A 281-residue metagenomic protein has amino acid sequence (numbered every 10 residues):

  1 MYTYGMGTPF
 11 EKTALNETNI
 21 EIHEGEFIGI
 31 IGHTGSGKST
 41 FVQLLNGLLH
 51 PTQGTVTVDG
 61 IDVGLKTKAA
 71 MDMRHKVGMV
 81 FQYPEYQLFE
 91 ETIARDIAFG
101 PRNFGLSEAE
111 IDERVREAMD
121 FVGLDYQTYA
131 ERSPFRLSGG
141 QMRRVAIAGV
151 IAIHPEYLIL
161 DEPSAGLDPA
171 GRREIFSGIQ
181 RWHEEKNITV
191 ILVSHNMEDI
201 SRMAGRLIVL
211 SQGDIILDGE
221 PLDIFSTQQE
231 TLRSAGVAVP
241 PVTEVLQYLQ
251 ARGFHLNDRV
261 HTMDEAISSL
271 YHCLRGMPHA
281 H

Functional and structural regions predicted by a protein language model:
Y2-E17, K66-A69: A short, flexible loop at the N-terminus of ABC-type nucleotide-binding domains that lies
N46: Helix-to-loop junction immediately C-terminal to a conserved catalytic motif
T55-D72: ABC ATPase NBD Q-loop/coupling interface
S133-L137, Q141: Conserved ABC ATPase signature
H154: Conserved catalytic motifs of ABC-family nucleotide-binding domains
L158-D161: Catalytic Walker B motif of ABC-type/P-loop ATPase nucleotide-binding domains
Q212-G213: Conserved ABC ATPase "signature" C-loop
